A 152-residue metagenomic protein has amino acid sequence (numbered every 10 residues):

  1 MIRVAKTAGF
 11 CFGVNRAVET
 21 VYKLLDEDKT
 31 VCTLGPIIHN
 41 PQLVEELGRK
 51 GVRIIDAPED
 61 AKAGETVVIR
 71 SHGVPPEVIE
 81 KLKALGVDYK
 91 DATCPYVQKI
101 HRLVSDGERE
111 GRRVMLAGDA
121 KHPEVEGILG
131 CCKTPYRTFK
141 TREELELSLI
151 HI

Functional and structural regions predicted by a protein language model:
R3-L147: Active-site loop-to-helix "anion-binding N-cap" substructures in soluble metabolic enzymes
I150-I152: Conserved small/polar residues in nucleotide/adenosyl-binding loops
